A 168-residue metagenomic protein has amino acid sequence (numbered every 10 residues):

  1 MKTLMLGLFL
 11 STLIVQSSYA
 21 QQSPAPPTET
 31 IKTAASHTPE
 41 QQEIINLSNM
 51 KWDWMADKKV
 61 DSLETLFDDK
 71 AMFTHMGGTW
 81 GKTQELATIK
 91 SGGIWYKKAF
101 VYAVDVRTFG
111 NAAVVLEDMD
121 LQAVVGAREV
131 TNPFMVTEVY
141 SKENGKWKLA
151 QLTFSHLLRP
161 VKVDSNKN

Functional and structural regions predicted by a protein language model:
M1-M5, A20-Q21: Positively charged n-region of N-terminal signal peptides that target proteins for export
M5-Q16: Bacterial N-terminal signal peptides
Q21-T65, K70-N168: A beta-strand edge to alpha-helix "cap/lid" segment located at domain peripheries
